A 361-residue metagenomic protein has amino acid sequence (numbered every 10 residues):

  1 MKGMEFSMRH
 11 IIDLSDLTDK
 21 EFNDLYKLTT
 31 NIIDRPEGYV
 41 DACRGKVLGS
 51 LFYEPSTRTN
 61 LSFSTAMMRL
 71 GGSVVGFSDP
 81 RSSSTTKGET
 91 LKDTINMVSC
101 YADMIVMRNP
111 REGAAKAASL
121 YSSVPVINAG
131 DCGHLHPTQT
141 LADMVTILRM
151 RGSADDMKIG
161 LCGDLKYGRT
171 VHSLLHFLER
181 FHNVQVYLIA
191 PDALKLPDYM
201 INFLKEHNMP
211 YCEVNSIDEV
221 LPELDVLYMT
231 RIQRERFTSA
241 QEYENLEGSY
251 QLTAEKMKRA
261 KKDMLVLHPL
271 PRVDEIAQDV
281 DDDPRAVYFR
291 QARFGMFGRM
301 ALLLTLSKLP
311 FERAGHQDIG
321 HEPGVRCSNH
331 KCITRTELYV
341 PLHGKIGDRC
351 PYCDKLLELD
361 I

Functional and structural regions predicted by a protein language model:
K2-L61: Positively charged, low-complexity intrinsically disordered leader regions
D41-L148, R272-A277: Phosphate/diphosphate ligand-binding glycine-rich loop within oxidoreductases
Y53-A66, R149-M229, P351-L356: Glycine-rich phosphate/diphosphate-binding loop of Rossmann-like nucleotide-binding domains
K205-V280, R285: Rossmann-like adenosine-cofactor binding region
D263-M264, P269-H316: Adenosine-phosphate binding glycine-rich loop
V325-C327, C350-C353: Short cysteine-rich clusters marking metal-coordination/redox-active sites
K331-T336, L357: Cys/His-rich microdomains that often coordinate metals
L338-R349: Short linker/helix segments within small regulatory modules
